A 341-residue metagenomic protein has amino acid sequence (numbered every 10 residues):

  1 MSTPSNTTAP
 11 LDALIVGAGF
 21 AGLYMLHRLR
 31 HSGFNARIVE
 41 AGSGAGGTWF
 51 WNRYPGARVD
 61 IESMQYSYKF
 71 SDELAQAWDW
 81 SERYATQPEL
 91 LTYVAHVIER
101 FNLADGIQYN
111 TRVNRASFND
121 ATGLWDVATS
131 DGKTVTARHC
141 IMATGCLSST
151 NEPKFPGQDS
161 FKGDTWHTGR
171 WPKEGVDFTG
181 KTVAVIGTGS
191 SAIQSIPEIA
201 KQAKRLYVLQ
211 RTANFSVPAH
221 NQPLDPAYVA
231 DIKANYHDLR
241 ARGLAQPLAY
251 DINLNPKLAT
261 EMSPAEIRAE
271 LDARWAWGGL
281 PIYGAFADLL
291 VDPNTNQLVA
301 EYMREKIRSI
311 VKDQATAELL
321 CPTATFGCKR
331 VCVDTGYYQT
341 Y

Functional and structural regions predicted by a protein language model:
S2-A13, A18-L23, H27-Q158, E174-G175 (+2 more regions): N-terminal FAD-binding dinucleotide-binding subdomain shared by FAD-dependent oxidases/monooxygenases
L124, D164-R170: Short gly/ser/thr-rich secondary-structure transition/capping motifs
R170-E174, S195-I196: Catalytic micro-motifs at enzyme active sites that drive phosphoryl/nucleotidyl and oxygen chemistry
K181-A203: Rossmann-like NAD(P)H-binding beta-loop-alpha module
